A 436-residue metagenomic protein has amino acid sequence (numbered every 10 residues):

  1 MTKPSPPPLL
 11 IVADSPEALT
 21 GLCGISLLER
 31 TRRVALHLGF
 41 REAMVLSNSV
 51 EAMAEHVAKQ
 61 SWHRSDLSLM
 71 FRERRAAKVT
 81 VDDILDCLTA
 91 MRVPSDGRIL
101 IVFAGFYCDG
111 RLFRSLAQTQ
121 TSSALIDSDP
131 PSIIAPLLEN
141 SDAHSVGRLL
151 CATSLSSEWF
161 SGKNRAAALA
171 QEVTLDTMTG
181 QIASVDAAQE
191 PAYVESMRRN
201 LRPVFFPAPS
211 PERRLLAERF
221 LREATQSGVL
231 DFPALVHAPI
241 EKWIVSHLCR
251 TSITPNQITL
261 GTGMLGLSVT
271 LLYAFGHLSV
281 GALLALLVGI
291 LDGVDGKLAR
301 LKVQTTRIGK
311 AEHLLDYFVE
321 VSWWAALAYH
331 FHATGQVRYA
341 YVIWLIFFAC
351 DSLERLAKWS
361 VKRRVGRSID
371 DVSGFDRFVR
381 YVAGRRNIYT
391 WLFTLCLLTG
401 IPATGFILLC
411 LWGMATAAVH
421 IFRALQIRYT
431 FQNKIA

Functional and structural regions predicted by a protein language model:
T2-A54: N-terminal glycine-rich phosphate-binding loop and ensuing alpha1 helix
A52-I101, Y107-D109: Short phosphate-binding loop-to-helix
A58, S95-R98, F106-A192: Conserved core of the sugar-phosphate nucleotidyltransferase
L169-W243, L248-I253, A349-A436: C-terminal membrane-associated helical module and adjoining short loops/tails
P255-R307: Membrane-embedded alpha-helical segments that form the functional core of polytopic membrane enzymes, especially those
T262-G266, D316-L327, A383-L397: Core segments of transmembrane alpha-helices that mediate helix-helix packing or line hydrophobic substrate/ligand
T270-L283, W324-I346, L398-F406: Helix-coil boundary and interhelical linker segments in multi-pass alpha-helical membrane proteins
G296-V337: Basic, amphipathic juxtamembrane/active-site segments that coordinate anionic phosphate or diphosphate groups
